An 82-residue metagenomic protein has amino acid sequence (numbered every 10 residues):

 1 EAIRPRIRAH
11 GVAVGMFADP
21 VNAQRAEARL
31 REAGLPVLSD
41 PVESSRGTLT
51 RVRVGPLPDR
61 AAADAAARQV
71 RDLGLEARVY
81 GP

Functional and structural regions predicted by a protein language model:
A2-R8, A18-P82: Extracytoplasmic
G15: Conserved beta3-strand ATP-binding lysine motif
